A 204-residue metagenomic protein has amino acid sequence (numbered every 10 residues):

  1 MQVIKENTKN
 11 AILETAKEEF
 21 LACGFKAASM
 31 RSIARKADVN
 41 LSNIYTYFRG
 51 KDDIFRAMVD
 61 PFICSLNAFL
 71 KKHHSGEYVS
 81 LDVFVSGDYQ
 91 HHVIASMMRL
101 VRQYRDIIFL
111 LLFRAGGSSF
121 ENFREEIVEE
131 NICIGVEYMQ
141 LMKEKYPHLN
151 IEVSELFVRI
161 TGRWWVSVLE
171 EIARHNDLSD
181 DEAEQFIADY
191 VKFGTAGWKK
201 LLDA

Functional and structural regions predicted by a protein language model:
M1-I4, L202: N-terminal intrinsically disordered/low-complexity leader segments
K5, M30, D60-N67, K72: Short, basic, alpha-helical segments at the C-terminal edge of helix-turn-helix-like DNA-binding modules
A11, T15, E19-D53, A57: Helix-turn-helix
A57, K72-L100: Hydrophobic alpha-helical connector segments
H91-H92, M97, V101, D106-L110 (+2 more regions): An extended, acidic
S96-Q103, S118-E144, L156-R163: Amphipathic alpha-helical packing segments from all-alpha helical-bundle domains
M139-F193, L202-D203: Hydrophobic/aromatic-rich alpha-helical bundle segments in the mid-to-C-terminal region
